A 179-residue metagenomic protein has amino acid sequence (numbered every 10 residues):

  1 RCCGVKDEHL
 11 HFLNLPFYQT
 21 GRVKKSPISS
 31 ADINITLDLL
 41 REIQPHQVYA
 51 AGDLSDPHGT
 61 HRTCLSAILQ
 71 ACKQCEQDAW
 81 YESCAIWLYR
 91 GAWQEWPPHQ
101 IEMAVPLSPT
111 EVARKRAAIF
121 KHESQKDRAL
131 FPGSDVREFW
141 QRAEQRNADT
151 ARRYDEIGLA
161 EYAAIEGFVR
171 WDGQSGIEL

Functional and structural regions predicted by a protein language model:
C2-L179: Metal-dependent de-N-acetylase/amidase catalytic core
